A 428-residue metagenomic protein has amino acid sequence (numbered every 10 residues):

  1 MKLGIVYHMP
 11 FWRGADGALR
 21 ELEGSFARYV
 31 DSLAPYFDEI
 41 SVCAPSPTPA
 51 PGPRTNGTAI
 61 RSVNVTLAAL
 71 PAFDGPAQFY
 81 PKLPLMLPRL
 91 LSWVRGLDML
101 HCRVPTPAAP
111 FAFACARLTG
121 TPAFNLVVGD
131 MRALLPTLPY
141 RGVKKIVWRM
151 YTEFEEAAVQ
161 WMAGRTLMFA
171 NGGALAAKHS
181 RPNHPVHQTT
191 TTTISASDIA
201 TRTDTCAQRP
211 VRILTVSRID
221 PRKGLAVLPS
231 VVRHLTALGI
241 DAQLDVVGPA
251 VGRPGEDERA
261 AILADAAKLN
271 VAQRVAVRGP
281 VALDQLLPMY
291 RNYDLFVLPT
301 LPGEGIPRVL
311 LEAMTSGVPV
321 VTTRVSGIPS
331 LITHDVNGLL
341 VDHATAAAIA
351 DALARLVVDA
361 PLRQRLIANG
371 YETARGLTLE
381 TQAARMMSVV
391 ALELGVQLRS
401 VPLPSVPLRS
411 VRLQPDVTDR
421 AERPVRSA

Functional and structural regions predicted by a protein language model:
L33, V216, Q243-A261, G279: Glycosyltransferase donor-sugar binding loop
V94, P280-V281, P288-Y293: Short alpha-helical donor nucleotide-sugar binding micro-motif in glycosyltransferases
D98, R291-E304, V318: Acidic donor-binding loop of glycosyltransferase active sites
R149-R202: A short, active-site helix/loop in glycosyltransferases that binds the activated sugar's phosphate group
V211, R218-H234, D257: A conserved mid-protein helix/loop that constitutes part of the nucleotide-sugar donor-binding site
R259-P280: Nucleotide-activated donor-binding/catalytic signature segment of Leloir-type glycosyltransferases, i.e., the conserved
L310, P319-T322: Short hydrophobic beta-strand element within catalytic cores of glycosyltransferases and related nucleotide-activated
H334-D335, L339-A346, R355-P361: Conserved acidic donor-binding segment of nucleotide-sugar-dependent glycosyltransferases
